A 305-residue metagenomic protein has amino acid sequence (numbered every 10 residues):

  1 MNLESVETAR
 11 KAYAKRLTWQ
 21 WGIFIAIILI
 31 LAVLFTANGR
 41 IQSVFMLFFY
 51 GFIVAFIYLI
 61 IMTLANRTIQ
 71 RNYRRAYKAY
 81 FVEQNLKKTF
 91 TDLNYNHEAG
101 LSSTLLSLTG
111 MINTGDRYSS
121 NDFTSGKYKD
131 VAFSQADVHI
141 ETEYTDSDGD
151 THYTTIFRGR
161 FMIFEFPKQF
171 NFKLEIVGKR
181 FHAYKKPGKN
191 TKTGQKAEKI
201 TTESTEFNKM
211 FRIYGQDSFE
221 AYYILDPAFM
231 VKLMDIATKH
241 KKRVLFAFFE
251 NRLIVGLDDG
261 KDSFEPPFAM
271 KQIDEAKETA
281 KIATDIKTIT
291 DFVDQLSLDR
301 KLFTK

Functional and structural regions predicted by a protein language model:
M1-E4, F24-I27, A37-G39: Intrinsic disorder/low-complexity detector
M1-L17: Cytosolic juxtamembrane N-terminal segments of multi-pass membrane proteins
A14, Y58-Q84: Transmembrane-cytosolic junction motif
K15-I25: Select subsegments of transmembrane alpha-helices in polytopic membrane proteins, especially boundary-proximal
I25-L34, I53-I60: Hydrophobic core of alpha-helical transmembrane segments in multi-pass integral membrane proteins
L34-F35, S147: Repeated polar recognition positions within modular binding domains
F35-A55: Hydrophobic alpha-helical transmembrane segments
E83, K87-D92, N96-E143, D148-K305: Charged, low-complexity intrinsically disordered regions
